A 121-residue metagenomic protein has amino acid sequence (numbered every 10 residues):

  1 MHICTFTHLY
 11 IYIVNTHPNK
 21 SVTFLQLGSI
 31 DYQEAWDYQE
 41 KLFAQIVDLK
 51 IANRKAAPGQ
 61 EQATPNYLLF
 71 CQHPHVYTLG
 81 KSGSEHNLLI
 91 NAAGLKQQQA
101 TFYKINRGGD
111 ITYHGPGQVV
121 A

Functional and structural regions predicted by a protein language model:
H2, F6-A121: N-terminal lobe of the biotin/lipoate ligase/transferase fold
